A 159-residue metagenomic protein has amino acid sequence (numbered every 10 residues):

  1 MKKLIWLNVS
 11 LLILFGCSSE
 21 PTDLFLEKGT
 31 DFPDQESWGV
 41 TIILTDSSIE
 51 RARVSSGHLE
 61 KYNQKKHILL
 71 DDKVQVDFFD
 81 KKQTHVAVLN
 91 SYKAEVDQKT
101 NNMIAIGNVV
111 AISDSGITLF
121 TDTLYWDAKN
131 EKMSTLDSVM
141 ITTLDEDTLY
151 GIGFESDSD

Functional and structural regions predicted by a protein language model:
M1-C17: Sec-dependent bacterial lipoprotein signal peptides
C17-D159: N-terminal amphipathic/hydrophobic interface segments
